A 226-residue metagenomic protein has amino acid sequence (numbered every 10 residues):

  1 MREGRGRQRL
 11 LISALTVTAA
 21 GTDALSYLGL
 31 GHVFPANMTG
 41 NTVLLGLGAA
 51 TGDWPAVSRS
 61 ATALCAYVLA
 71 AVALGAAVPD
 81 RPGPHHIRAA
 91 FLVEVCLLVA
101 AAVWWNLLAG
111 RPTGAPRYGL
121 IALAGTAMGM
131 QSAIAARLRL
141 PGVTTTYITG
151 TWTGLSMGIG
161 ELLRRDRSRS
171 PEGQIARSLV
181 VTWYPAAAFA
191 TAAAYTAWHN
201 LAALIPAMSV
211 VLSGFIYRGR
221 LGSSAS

Functional and structural regions predicted by a protein language model:
M1-S226: Alpha-helical transmembrane segments of multi-pass membrane proteins
